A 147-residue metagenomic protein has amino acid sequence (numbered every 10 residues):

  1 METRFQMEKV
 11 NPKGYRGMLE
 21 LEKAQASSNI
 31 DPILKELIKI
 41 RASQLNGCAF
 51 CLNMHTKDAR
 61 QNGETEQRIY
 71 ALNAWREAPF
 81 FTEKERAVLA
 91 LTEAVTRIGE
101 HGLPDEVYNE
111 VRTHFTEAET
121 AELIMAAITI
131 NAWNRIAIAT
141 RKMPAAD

Functional and structural regions predicted by a protein language model:
M1-D147: Hydrophobic alpha-helical segments
